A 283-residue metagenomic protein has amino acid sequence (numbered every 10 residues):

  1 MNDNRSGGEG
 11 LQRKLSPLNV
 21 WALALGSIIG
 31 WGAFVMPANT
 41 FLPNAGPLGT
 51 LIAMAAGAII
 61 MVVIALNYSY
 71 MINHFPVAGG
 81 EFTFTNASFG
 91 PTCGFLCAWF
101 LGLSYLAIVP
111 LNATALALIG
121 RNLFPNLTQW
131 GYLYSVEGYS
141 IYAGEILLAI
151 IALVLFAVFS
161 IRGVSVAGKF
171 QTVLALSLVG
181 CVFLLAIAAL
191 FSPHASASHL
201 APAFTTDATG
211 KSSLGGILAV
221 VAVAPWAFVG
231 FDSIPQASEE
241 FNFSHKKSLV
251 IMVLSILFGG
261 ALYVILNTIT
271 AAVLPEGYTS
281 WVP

Functional and structural regions predicted by a protein language model:
S6-Q12, T50-L51, L127-G144, T172-P283: Helix-loop-helix junctions that connect adjacent transmembrane segments in multi-pass membrane transporters
L11, Y70-I72, L96-C97, I151-S177 (+1 more regions): Membrane-water interface regions at transmembrane-helix termini and the short interhelical loops of multi-pass membrane
Q12, A33-Y139, S255-A261, I265: Extracellular loop-to-transmembrane helix junctions
P17-M36: The first (N-terminal) embedded transmembrane alpha-helix
L25, I29, I52, A56-I60 (+5 more regions): Lipid-exposed faces of alpha-helical membrane segments in multi-pass integral membrane proteins
V63, N67, A107, L111 (+3 more regions): Residue-level signal for alpha-helical transmembrane segments in multi-pass membrane proteins
N73, V77-A87, G94, K169-T172 (+1 more regions): Short amphipathic alpha-helical coupling elements at transmembrane boundaries
